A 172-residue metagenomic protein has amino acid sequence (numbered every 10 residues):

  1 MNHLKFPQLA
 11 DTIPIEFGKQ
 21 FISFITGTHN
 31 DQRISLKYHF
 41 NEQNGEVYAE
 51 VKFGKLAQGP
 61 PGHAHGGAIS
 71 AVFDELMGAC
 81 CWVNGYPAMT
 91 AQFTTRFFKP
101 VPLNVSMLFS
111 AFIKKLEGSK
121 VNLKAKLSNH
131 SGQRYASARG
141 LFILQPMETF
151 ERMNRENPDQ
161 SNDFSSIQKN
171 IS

Functional and structural regions predicted by a protein language model:
M1, E75-L108, R139: Hydrophobic beta-strand-centered segment that forms part of the acyl-chain substrate-binding groove
M1-E16, V101-L103, K114-S172: HotDog/MaoC-like acyl-thioester-processing domains
N2-L9, G45-Y48, P61-G67, G78 (+2 more regions): Short low-complexity stretches enriched in small and charged residues
G18-A64: Catalytic strand-loop segment that frames the active site of acyl-thioester-processing enzymes
Q32, G45, P87, S119 (+1 more regions): Short acidic/polar mixed-charge low-complexity motifs
R33, N44-Y48, Q92, S106-L108 (+2 more regions): Intrinsic-disorder/low-complexity, polar/charged segments enriched in Ser/Thr/Lys/Arg/Asp/Glu/Gln
H39, E50-K52, T94-R96, S110-F112 (+2 more regions): Residue-level recognition of well-ordered beta-strand positions that form the cores of beta-sheet-rich folds across
E42-E46, L56, H63-A88: Active-site helix/loop of acyl-thioester processing domains in fatty-acid/polyketide metabolism, spanning hotdog-fold
